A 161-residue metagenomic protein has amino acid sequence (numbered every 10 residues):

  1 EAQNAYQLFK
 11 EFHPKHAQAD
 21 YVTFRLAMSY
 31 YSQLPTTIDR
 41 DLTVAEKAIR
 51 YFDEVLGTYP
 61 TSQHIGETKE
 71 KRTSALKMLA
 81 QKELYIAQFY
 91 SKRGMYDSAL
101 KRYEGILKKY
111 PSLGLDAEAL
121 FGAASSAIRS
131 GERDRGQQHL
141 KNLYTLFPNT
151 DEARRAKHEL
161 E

Functional and structural regions predicted by a protein language model:
E1-E161: Acidic, polar-rich low-complexity tracts and alpha-helical solenoid repeat scaffolds
